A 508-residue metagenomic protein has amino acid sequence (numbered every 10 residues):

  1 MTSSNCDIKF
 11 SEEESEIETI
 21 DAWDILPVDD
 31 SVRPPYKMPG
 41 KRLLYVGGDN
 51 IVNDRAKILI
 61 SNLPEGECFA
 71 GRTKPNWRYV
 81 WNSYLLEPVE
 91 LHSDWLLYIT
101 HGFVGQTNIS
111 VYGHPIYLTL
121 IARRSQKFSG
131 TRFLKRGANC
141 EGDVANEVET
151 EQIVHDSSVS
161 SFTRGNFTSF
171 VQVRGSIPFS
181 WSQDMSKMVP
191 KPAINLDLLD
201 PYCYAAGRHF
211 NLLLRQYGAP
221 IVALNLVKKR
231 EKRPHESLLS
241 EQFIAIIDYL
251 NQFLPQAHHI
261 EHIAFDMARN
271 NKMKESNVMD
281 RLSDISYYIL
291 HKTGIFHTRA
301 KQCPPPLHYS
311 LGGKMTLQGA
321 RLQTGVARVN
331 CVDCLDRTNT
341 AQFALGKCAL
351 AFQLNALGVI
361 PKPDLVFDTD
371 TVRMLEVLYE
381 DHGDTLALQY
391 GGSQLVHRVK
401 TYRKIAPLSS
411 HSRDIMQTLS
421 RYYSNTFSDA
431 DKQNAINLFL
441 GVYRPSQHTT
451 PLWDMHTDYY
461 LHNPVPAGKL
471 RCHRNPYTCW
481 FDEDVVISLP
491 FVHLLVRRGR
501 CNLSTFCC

Functional and structural regions predicted by a protein language model:
M1-A320, A349-C508: Phosphoinositide system proteins, centered on phosphoinositide phosphatases and their trafficking scaffolds
G325-A344: A phosphate-binding catalytic loop at a beta-strand-loop-alpha-helix junction that coordinates phosphoryl groups
